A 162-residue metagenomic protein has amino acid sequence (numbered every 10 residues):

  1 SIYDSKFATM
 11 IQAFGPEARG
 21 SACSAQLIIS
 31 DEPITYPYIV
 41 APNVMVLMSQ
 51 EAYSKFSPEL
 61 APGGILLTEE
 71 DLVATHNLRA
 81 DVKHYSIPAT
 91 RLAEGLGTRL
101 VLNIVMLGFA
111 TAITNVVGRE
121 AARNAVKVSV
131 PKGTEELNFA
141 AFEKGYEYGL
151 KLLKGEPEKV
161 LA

Functional and structural regions predicted by a protein language model:
S1-A162: Active-site cofactor/cluster-binding pocket
